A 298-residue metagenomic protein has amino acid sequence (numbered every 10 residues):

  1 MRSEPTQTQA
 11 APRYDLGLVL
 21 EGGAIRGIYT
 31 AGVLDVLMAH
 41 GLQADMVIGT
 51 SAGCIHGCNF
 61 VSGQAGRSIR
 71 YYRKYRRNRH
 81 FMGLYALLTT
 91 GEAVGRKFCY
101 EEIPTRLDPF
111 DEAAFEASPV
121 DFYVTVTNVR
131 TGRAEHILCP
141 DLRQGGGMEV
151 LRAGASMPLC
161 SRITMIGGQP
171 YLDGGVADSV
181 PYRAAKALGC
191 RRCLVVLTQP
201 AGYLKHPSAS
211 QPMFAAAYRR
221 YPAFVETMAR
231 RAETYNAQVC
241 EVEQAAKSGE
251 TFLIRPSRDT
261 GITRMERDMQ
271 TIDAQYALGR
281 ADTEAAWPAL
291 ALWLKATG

Functional and structural regions predicted by a protein language model:
M1-T50, C58-G298: Patatin-like phospholipase
